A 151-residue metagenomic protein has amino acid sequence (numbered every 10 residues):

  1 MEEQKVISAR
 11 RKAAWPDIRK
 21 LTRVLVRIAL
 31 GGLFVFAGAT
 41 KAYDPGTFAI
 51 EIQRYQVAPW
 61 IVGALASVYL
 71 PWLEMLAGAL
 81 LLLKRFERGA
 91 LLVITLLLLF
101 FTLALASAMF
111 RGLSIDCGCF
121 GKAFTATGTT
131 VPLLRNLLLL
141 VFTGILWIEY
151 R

Functional and structural regions predicted by a protein language model:
E2-R151: Membrane-interfacial helix-loop segments of redox and metal-homeostasis proteins, especially TM-loop-TM junctions
